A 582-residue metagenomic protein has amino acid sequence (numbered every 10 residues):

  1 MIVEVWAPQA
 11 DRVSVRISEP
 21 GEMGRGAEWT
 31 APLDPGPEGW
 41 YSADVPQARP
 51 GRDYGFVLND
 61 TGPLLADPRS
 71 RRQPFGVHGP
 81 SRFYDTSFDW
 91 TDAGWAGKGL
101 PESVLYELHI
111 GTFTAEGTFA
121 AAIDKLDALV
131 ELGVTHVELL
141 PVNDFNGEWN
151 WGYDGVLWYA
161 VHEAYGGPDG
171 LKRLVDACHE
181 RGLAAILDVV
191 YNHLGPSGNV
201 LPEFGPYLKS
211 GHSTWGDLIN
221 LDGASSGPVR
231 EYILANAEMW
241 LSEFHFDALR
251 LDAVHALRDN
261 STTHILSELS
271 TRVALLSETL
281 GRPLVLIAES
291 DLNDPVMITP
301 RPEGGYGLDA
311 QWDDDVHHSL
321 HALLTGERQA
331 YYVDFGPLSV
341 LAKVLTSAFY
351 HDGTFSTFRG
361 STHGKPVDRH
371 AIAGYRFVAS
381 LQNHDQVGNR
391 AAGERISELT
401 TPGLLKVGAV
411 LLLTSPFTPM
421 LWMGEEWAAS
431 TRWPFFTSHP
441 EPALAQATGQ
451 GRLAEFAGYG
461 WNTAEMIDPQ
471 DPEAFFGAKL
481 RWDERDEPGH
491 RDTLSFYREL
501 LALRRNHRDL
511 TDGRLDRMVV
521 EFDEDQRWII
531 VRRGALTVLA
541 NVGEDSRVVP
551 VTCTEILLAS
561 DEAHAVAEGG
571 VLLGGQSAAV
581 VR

Functional and structural regions predicted by a protein language model:
I2, M23, A27-E28, P35-E107 (+3 more regions): The feature marks proteins involved in alpha-glucan
V5, F56, L108, L129 (+11 more regions): Conserved, mostly hydrophobic/aromatic
W6-R12, G543-D545, T552-C553: Short proline/glycine-enriched turn/loop motifs at strand-loop junctions of beta-rich domains
P50-R52, A567-R582: C-terminal beta-strand-rich structural cap/linker in extracellular carbohydrate-active enzymes
L58-A93, R181, L201-P206, S210-W215 (+3 more regions): Core domains of carbohydrate- and sulfate-ester-processing enzymes
P74, A93-L100, H109-T279, V285 (+1 more regions): Substrate-binding/active-site clefts of carbohydrate-active enzymes
H78, L266, S270-W461: Conserved alpha/beta catalytic core and glycan-binding cleft of carbohydrate-active enzymes
V344-G364, L421-F436, Q450, G458-L536: Glycan-recognition and catalytic regions of carbohydrate-active enzymes
